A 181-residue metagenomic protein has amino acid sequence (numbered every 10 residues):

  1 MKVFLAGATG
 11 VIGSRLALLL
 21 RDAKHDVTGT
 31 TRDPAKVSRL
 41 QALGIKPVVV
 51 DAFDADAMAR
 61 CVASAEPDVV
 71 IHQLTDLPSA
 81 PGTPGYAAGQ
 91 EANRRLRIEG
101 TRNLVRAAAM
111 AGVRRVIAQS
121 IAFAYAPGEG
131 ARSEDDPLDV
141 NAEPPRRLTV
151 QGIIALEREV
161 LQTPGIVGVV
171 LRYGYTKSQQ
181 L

Functional and structural regions predicted by a protein language model:
V3-H25: N-terminal Rossmann NAD(P)H-binding glycine-rich loop of SDR-like oxidoreductase domains
A6, T30, Q73-D76, V116-A122 (+1 more regions): SDR active-site strand-loop-helix element
R15, L19, A107, E159: Rossmann-fold NAD(P)-dependent oxidoreductase module
H25-R32: Conserved glycine-rich Rossmann-like NAD(P)H-binding loop of the short-chain dehydrogenase/reductase
R32-Q41, I45-E99: NAD(P)H-binding glycine-rich loop region in Rossmannoid oxidoreductase-like domains and their noncatalytic homologs
P81-P145: Conserved Rossmann-fold NAD(P)-dependent oxidoreductase catalytic core, especially the SDR/UDP-sugar
Y125-A126, V169-L181: Flexible, glycine-rich beta-alpha linker
A142-V170: Active-site Tyr-X1-5-Lys
